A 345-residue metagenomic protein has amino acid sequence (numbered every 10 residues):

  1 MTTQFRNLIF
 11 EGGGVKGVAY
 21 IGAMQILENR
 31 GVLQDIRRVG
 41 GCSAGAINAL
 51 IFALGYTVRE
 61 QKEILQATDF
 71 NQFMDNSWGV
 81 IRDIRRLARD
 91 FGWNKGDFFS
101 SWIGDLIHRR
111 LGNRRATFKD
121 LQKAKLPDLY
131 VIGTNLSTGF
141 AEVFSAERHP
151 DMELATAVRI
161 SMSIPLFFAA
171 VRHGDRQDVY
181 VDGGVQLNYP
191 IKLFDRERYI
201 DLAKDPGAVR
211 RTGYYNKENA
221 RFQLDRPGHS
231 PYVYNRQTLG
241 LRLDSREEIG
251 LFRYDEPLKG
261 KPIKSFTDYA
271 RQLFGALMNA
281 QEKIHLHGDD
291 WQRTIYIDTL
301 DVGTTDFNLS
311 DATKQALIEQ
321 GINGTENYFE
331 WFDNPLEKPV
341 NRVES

Functional and structural regions predicted by a protein language model:
M1-G40, L50-S345: Patatin-like phospholipase
G41, G45: Gly/Ala-rich beta-loop-alpha elbow adjacent to hydrolase catalytic centers
